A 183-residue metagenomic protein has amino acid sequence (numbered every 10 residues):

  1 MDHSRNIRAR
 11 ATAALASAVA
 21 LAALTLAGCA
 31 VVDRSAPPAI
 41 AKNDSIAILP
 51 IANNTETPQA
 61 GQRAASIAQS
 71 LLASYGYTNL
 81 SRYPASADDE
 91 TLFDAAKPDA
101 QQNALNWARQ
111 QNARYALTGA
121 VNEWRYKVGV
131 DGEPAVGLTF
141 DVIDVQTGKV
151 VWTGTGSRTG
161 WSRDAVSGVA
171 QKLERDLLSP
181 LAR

Functional and structural regions predicted by a protein language model:
D2-V19: Bacterial N-terminal signal peptides that target proteins for export
C29-S45, A65-S66, S74-Y75, W107-Q111 (+3 more regions): C-terminal/domain-edge helix-coil "capping" segments
K42-N43, T55-Q111, K149-T153: N-terminal segment of the mature soluble domain
I46-I48, D99-K127: A short, hydrophobic beta-strand-centered structural micro-motif
L49-A52, R82-A85, A120-N122, V145: Active-site-proximal beta-strand/loop segments in catalytic clefts of secreted hydrolases
P50-Q59, L92-A95, V128, T159-R163: Second-shell loop/turn segments in exported
